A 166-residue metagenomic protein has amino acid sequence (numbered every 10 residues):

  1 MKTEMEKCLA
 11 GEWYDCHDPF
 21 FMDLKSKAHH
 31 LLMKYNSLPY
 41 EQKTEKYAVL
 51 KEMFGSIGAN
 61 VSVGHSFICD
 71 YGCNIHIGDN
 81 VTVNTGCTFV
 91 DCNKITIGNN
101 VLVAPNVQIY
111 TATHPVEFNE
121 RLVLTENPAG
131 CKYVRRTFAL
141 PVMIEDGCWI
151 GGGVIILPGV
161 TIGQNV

Functional and structural regions predicted by a protein language model:
M1-N60, P115-N119, N127: Terminal amphipathic alpha-helical/low-complexity segments used for targeting or macromolecular assembly
F67-I77, T82-I162: Flexible, glycine/small-residue-enriched loop-and-beta-strand segment within the central core of proteins
